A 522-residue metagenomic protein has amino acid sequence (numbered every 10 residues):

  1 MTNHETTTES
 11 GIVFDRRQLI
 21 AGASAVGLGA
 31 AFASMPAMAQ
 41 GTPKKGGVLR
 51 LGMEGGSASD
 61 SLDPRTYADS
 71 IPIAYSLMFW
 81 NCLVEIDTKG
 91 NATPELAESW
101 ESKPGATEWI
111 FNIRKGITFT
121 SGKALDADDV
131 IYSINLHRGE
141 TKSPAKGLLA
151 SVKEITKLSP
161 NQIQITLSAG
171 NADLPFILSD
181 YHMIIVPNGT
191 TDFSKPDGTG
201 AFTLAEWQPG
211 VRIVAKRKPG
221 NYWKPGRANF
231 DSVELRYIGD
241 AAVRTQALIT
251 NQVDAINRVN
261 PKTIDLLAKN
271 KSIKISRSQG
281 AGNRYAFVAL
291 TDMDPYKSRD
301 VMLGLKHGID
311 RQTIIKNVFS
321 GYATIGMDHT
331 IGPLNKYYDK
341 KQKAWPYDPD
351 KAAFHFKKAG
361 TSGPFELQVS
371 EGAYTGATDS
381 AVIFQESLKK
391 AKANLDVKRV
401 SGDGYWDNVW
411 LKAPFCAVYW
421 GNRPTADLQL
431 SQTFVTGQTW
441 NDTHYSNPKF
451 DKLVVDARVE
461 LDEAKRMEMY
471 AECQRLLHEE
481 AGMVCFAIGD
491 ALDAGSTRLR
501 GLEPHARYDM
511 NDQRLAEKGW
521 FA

Functional and structural regions predicted by a protein language model:
M1-F14, A25-A30: N-terminal secretory signal peptides
F14, V26-G27, D69, Q208-R212 (+5 more regions): Detector for C-terminal structural segments
R50, D126-S133, P160-T166, G200-A201 (+8 more regions): Alpha-helical secondary-structure segments
G52-P104, N135, D197-T199: N-terminal lobe/hinge region of extracytoplasmic solute-binding protein
D87-N91, L178-A228, S232-E234, D240-A242 (+2 more regions): Gly/Pro-rich hinge or "lid" segments in bacterial periplasmic/extracellular proteins
E98-S143, L158, Q164, A247 (+2 more regions): Aromatic- and charge-enriched surface segment that lines or borders ligand/interaction sites
N112, K146-N188, E206-Q208: Surface-exposed binding/hinge segments that line and control ligand-binding clefts or catalytic entry sites
G220-L266, Q385-E386, N394: Ligand-site clamp/hinge motif
